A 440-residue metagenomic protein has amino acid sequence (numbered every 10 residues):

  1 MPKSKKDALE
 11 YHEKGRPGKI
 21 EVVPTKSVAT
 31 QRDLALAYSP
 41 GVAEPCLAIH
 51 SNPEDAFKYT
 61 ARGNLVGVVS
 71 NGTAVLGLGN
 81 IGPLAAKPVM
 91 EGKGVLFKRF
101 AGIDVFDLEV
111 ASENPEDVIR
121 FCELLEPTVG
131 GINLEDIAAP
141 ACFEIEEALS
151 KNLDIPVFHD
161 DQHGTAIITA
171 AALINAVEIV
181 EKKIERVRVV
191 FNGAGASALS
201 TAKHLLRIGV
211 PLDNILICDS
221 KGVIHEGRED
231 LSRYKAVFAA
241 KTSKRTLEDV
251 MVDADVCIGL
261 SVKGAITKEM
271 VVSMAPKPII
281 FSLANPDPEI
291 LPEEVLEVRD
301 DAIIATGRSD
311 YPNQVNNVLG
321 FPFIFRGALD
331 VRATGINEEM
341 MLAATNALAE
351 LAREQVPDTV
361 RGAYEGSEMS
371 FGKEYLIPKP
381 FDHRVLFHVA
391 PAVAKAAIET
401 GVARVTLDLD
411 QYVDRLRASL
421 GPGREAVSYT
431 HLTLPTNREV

Functional and structural regions predicted by a protein language model:
P2-V28, R353-S428: NAD(P)-dependent dehydrogenase/reductase Rossmann-like domain
H12-E13, S39-H50, A56-V187, I398-L407 (+1 more regions): Glycine/serine-rich phosphate-binding loop and adjoining beta1-alpha1 elements at the start of nucleotide-handling
L78, C142, T165-A170, A194-K203 (+3 more regions): Short glycine/serine/threonine-rich phosphate/pyrophosphate-binding segments that cradle anionic phosphate groups
L84-P88, I167-A254, I258: Glycine-rich phosphate/diphosphate-binding loop of Rossmann-like nucleotide-binding domains
D160-D161, V180, A284-A390, A394-V402: Adenosine-phosphate binding glycine-rich loop
A236-I303, R308-D310: Rossmann-like adenosine-cofactor binding region
T430-T436: Conserved small/polar residues in nucleotide/adenosyl-binding loops
